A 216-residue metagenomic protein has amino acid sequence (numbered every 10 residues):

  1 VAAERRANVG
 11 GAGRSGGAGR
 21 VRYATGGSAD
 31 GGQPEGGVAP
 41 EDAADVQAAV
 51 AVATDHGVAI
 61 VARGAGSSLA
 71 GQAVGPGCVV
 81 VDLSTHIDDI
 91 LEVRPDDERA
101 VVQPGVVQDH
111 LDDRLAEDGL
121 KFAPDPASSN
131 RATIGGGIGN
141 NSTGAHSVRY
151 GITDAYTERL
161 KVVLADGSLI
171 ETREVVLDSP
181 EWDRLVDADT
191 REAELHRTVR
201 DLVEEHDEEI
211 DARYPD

Functional and structural regions predicted by a protein language model:
V1-D55, A65-E98, A127: N-terminal flexible segment immediately upstream of the FAD-binding catalytic core in FAD-dependent oxidoreductases
V21-R22, I60, H146: Short alpha-helical segments used as structural interaction elements across diverse proteins
A39, V61-R63, S68, V102 (+2 more regions): Short conserved micro-motifs on helix faces and helix-strand junctions that flank and scaffold key functional residues
A53, I60-A62, L115: A generic structural signal for well-ordered alpha-helical segments
V58-A59, K121: Residue-level detector of anion-binding/catalytic polar loops
D89-V93, A100-D216: FAD-binding subdomain of flavoenzyme oxidoreductases
